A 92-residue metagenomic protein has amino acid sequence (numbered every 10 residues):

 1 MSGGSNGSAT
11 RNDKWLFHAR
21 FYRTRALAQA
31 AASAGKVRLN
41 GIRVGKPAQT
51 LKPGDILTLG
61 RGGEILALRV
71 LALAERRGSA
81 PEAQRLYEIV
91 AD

Functional and structural regions predicted by a protein language model:
M1-T10, V90-D92: Short, low-complexity, intrinsically disordered N-terminal peptides in bacterial proteins
G7-P53: A basic, amphipathic helix-loop patch mediating RNA/tRNA/ribosome contacts
L66-D92: C-terminal structural segments of small proteins and small subunits
